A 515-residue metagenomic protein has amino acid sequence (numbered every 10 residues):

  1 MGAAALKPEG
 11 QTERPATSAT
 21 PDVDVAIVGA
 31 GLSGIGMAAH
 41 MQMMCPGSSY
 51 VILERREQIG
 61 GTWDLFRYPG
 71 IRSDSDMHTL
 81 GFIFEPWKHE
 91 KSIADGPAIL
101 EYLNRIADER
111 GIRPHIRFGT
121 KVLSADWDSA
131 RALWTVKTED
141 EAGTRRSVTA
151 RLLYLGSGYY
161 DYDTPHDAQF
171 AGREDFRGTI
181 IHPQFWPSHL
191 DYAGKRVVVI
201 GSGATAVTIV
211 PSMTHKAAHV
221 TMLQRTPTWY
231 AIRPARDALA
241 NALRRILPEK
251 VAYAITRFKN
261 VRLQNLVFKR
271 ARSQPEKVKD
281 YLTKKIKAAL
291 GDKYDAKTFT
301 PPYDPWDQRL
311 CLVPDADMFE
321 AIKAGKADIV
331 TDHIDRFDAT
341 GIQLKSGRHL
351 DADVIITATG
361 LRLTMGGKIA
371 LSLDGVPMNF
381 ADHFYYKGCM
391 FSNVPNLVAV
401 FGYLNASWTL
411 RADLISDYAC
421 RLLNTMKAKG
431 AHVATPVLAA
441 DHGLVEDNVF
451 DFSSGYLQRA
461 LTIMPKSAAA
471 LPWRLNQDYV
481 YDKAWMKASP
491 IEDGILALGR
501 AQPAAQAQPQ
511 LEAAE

Functional and structural regions predicted by a protein language model:
G2-A3, T20-I116, Q224-R225, A288-D292: Beta1-alpha1 glycine-rich phosphate/pyrophosphate-binding loop at the start of Rossmann-like nucleotide-binding domains
G2-L6, A206, T228-I232, N241 (+2 more regions): C-terminal, flexible cofactor-proximal segment of oxidoreductases
P15-D22, A26-I27, L32, M37 (+7 more regions): Rossmann-like dinucleotide-binding core of oxidoreductases
V23, A142-L152, A193, K345-V354: Core beta-strand elements of the Rossmann-like FAD/NAD(P) dinucleotide-binding domain in flavoenzyme oxidoreductases
L80-F82, I180, G388-N405: Short FAD-binding loop at a beta-strand-to-alpha-helix junction that anchors the flavin cofactor in diverse
W87-R105, R117, I200, R270-V278 (+1 more regions): Short beta-strand to alpha-helix junction loop
E90-D161, A289, R336: Feature captures the FAD/FMN-dependent oxidoreductase FAD-binding
Q274, Y281-A370, E446-E515: C-terminal catalytic lobe of FAD-dependent flavoproteins
